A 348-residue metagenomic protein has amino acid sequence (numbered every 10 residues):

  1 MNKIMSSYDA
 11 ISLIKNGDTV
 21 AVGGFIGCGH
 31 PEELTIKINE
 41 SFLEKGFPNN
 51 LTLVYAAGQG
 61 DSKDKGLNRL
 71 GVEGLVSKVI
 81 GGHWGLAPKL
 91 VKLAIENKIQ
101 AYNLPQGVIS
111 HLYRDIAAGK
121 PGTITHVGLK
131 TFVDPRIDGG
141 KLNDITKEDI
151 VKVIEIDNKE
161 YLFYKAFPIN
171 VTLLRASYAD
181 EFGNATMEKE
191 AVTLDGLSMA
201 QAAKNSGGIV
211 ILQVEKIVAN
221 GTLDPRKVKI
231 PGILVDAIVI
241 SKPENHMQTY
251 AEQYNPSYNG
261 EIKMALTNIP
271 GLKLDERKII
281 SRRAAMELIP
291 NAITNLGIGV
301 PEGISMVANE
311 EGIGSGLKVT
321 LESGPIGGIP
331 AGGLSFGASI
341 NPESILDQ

Functional and structural regions predicted by a protein language model:
M1-Q348: Conserved alpha/beta enzyme-core scaffold
